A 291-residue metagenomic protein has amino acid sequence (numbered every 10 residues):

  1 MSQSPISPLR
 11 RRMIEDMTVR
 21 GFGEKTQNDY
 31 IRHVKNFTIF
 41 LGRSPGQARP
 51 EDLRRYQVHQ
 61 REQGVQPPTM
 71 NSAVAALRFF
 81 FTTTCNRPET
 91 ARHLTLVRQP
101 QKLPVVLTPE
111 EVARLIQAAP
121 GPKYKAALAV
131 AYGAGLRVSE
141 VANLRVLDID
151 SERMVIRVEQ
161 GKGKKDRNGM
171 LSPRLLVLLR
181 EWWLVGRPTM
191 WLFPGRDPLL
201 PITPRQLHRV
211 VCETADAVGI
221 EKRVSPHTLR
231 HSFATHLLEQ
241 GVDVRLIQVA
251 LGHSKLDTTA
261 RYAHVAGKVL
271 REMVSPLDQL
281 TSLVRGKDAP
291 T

Functional and structural regions predicted by a protein language model:
M1-T291: Conserved catalytic core of the tyrosine transesterase superfamily
